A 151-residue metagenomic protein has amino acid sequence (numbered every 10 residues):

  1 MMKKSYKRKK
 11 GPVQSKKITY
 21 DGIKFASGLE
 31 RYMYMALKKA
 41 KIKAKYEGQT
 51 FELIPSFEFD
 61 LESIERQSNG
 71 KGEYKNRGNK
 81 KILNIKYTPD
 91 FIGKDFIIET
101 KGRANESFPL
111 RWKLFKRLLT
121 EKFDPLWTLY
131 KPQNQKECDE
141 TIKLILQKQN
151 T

Functional and structural regions predicted by a protein language model:
M1-T151: Electrostatic, structured charged patches in enzyme active sites and in nucleic-acid/phosphate-binding
